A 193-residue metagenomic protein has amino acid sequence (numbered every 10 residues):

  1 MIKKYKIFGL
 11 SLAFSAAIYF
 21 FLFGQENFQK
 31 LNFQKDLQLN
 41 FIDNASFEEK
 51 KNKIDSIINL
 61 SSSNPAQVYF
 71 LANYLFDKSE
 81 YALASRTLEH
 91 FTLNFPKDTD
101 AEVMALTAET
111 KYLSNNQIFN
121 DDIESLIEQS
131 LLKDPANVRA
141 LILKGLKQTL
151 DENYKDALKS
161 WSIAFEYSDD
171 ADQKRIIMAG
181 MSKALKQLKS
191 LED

Functional and structural regions predicted by a protein language model:
M1-N52, S56-L60: Long, contiguous interaction/recruitment modules in multidomain scaffold/adaptor proteins
I7, S11-S15, K159, I163-D193: Terminal, low-structured helical/coil segments at or just beyond the last alpha-helical repeat
L39, N73-D77, L83-K133: Alpha-helical adaptor scaffolds
A45-I58, E80-T87, N115-L126, N153-S160: Structural signature of tandem alpha-helical TPR/SEL1-like repeats, specifically the intra-repeat loop/turn
S56-I57, F91, Q129-S130, I163-A164: Canonical positions in the second alpha-helix
N64, D98-D100, N137, A171: Residue-level recognition of tetratricopeptide repeat
F70-L71, T107-E109, K144, M181: Structural register within alpha-helical repeat arrays
D77, L113, L150, K183-Q187: Register position in tetratricopeptide repeats
